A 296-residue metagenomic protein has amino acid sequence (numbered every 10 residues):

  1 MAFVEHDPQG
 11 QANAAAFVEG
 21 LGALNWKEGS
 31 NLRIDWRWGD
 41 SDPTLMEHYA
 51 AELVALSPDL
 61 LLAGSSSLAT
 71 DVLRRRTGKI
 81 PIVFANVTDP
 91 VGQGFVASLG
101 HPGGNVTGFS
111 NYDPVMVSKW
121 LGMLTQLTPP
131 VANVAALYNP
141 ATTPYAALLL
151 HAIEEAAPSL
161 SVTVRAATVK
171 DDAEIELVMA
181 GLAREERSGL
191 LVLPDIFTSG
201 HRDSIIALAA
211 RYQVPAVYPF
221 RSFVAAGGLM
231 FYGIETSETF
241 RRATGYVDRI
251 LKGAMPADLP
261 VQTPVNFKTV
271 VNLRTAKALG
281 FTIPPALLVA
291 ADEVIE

Functional and structural regions predicted by a protein language model:
M1-E296: Short hydrophobic alpha-helices and adjacent helix-cap/hinge residues
